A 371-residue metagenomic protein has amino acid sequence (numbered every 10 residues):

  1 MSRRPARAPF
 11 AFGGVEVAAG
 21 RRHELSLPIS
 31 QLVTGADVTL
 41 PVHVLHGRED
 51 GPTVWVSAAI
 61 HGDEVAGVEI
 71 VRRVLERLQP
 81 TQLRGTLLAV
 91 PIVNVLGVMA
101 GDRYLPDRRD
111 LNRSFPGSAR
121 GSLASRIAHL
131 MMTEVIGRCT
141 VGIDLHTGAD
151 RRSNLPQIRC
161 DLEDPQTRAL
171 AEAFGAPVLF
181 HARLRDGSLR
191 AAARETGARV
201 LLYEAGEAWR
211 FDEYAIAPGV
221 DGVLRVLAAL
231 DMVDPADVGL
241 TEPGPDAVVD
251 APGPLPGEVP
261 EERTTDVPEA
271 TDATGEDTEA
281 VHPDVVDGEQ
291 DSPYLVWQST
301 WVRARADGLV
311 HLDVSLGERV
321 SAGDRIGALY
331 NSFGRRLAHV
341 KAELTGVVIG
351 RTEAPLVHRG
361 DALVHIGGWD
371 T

Functional and structural regions predicted by a protein language model:
M1-T371: Structured catalytic-domain cores with a bias toward divalent-metal coordination
